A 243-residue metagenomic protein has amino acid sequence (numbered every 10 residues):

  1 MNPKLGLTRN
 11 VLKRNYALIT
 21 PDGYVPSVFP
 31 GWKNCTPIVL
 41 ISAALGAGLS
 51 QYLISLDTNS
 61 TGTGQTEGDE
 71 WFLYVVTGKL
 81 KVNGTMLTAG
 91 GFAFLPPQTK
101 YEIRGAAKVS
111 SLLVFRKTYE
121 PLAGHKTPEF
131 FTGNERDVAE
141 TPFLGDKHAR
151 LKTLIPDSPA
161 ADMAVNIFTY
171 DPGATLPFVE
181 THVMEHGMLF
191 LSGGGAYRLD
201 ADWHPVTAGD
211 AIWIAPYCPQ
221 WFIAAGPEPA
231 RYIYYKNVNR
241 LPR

Functional and structural regions predicted by a protein language model:
M1-A47, K108-D162: A short, N-terminal "cap"/entry segment at the start of jelly-roll beta-barrel domains of the cupin/DSBH fold
T20-P21, K33-L40, S50-E67, T153-L154 (+2 more regions): Conserved short histidine dyad/triad with adjacent acidic residue
V39, Q51-S55, F72-Y74, F92-F94 (+6 more regions): Conserved hydrophobic/aromatic beta-strand scaffold that supports enzyme active sites
L53, F94, A106-A123, D162 (+3 more regions): A short hydrophobic beta-strand segment most commonly corresponding to one strand of the jelly-roll/cupin
S55-L56, T66-K81, I167-D171, E180-Y197: Short, conserved beta-strand element in jelly-roll/cupin
T61-P96, I103: Extended, compositionally biased flexible segments
V82-K100, D200-P216: Short acidic-glycine-tyrosine-enriched beta hairpin
I103-G105, F222-A225: Asparagine-centered strand-capping/turn motif at beta-strand->loop junctions
